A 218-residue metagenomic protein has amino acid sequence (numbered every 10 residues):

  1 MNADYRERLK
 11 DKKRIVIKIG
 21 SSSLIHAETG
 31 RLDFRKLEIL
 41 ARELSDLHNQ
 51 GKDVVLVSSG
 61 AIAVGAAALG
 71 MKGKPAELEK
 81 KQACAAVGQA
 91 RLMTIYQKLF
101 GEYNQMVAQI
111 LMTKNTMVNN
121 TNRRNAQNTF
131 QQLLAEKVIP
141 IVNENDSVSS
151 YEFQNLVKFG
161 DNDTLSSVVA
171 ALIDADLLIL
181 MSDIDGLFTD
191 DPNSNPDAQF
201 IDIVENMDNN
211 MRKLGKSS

Functional and structural regions predicted by a protein language model:
M1-S218: Nucleotide/pyrophosphate-binding catalytic subdomain
